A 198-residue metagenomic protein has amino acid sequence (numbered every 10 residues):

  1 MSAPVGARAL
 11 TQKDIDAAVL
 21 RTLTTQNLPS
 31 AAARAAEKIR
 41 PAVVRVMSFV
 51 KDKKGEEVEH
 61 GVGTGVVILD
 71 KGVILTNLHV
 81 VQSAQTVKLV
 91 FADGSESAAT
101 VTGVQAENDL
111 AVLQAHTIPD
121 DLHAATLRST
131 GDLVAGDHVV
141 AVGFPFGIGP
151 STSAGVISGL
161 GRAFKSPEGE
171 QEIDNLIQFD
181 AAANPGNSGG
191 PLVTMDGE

Functional and structural regions predicted by a protein language model:
S2-E198: Serine-dependent protease modules
